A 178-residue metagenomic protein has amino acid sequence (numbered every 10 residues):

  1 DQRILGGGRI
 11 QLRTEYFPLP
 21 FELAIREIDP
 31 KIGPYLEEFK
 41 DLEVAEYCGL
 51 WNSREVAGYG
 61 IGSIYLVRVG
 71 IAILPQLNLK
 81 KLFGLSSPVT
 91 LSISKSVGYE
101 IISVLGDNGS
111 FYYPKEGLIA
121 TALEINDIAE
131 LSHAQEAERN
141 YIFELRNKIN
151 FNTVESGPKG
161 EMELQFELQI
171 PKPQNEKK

Functional and structural regions predicted by a protein language model:
I4-G7: Short glycine-/small-residue motifs
R9-S53, P114: Conserved acyl-donor/pantetheine-binding loop and adjacent beta-alpha core of acyl/acetyltransferases and related
Y16-F21, G58-Y59, K95: A short, polar/proline- and glycine-enriched secondary-structure boundary/capping micro-motif
K31-L36, V69-I71, G157: Short secondary-structure capping micro-motifs at structural edges
D41, G60-I64, G84: Short, amphipathic alpha-helical segments
R54, P75-K178: Terminal substrate-recognition subdomain of acyl/acetyltransferases
G58-A72: Conserved acetyl-CoA-binding loop-helix of GNAT-fold acetyltransferases
